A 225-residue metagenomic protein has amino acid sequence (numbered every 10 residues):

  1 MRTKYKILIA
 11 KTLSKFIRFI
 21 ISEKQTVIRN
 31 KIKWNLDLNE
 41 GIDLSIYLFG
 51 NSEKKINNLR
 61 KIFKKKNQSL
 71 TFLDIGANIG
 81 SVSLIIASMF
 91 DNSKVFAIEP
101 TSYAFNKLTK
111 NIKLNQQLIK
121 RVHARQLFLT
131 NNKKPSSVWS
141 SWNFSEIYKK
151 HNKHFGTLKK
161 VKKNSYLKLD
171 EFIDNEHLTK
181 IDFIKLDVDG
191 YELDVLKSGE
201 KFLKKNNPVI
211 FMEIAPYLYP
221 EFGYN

Functional and structural regions predicted by a protein language model:
M1-N225: Phosphate/nucleotide-binding beta-alpha loop and adjacent structural elements of enzyme active sites
